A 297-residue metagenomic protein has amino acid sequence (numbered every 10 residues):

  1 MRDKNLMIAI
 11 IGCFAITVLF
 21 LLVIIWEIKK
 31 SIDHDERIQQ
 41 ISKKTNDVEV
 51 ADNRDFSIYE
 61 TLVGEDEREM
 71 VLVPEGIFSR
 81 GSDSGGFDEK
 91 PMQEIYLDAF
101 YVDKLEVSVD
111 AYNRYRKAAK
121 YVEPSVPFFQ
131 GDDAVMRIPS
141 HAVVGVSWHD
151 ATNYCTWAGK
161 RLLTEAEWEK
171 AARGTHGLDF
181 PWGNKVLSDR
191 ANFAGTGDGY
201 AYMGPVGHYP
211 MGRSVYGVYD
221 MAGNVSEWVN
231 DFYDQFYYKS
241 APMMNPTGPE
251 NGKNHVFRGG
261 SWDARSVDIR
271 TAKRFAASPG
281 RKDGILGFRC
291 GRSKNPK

Functional and structural regions predicted by a protein language model:
R2-Q40, A142, K160-R161, M211-S214 (+1 more regions): Disulfide-stabilized, aromatic/cysteine-rich ligand-recognition loop
Q40-D66: N-terminal low-complexity, Pro/Thr/Ser-rich intrinsically disordered segments that act as propeptides or flexible
D52-S57, L72-G76, G174: A short, compositionally biased
E60-V126, V146-H149, G223: A short glycine-rich, aromatic-capped structural motif
E65, V107, R173-H176, M211 (+1 more regions): Short strand-connecting beta-turns/loops that link adjacent beta-strands
V71, E94, D179, E227 (+1 more regions): Residues embedded in well-ordered beta-strands
S79, S84, V122, F128-F275 (+1 more regions): Functional-site microenvironments in short loops/helix caps that host divalent-cation chemistry
S108, N230, G291-S293: Extracellular, beta-strand-rich glycan-interacting domains
